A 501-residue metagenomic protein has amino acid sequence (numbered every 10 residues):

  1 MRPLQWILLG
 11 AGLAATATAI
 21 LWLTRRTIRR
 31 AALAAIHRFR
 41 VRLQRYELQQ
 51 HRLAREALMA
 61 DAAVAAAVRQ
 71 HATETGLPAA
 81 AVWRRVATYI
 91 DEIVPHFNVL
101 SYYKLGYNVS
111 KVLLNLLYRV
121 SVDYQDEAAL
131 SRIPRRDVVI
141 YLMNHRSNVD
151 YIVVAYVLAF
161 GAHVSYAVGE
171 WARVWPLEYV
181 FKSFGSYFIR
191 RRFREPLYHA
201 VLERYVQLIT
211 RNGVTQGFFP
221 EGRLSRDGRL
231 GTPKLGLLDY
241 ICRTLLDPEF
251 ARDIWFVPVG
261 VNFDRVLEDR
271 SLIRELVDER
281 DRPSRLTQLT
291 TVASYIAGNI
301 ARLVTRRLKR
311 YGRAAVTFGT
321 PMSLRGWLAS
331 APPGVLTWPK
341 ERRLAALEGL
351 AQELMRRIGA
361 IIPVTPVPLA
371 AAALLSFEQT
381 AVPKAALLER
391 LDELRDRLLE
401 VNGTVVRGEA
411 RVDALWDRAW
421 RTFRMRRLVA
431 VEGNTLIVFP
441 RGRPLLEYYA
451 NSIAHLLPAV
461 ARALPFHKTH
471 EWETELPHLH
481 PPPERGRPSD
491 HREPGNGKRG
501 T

Functional and structural regions predicted by a protein language model:
M1-G217, G222-T501: Membrane-interfacial terminal anchoring regions of lipid-handling membrane enzymes
